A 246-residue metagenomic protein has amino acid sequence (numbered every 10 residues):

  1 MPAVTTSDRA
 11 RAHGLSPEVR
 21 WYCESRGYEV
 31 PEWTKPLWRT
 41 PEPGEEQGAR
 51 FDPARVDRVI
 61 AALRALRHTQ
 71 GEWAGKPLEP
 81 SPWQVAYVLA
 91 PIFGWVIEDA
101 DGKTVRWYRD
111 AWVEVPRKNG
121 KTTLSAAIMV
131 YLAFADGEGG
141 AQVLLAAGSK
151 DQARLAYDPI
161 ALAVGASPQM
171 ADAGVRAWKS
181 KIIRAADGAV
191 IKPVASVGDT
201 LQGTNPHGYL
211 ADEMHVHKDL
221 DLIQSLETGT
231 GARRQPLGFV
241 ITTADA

Functional and structural regions predicted by a protein language model:
P2-A246: Phosphate/NTP-binding elements of NTP-utilizing enzymes
